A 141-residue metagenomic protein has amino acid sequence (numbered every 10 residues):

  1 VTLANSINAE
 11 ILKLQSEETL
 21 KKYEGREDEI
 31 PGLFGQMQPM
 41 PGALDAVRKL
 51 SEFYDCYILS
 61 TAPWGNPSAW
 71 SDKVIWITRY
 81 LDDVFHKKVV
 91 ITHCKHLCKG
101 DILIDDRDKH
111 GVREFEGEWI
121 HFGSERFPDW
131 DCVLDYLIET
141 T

Functional and structural regions predicted by a protein language model:
V1-F34, R126: Active-site neighborhood of HAD-like aspartate-dependent phosphohydrolases
V1-N5, I58, G65-A69, L97-K99 (+2 more regions): Short catalytic/ligand-binding loop motif for oxyanion handling, primarily in non-cytosolic enzymes, centered on
L33-Q38, Y80-D83: Short, flexible loop segments at the rims of nucleotide/cofactor-binding pockets, characterized by
Q38, A43-S71, I77: Substrate-recognition element of Asp-dependent hydrolases with the DxDx(T/V) motif
P67-K95: Active-site donor-binding segments of glycosyltransferases and PAPS-dependent sulfotransferases
H86-V112: Conserved Lys-Pro-Asp/Glu-containing loop-to-beta segment of HAD-superfamily phosphomonoesterases, centered on
I102, R107-T141: Asp-based, Mg2+/Mn2+-dependent phosphohydrolase catalytic module
